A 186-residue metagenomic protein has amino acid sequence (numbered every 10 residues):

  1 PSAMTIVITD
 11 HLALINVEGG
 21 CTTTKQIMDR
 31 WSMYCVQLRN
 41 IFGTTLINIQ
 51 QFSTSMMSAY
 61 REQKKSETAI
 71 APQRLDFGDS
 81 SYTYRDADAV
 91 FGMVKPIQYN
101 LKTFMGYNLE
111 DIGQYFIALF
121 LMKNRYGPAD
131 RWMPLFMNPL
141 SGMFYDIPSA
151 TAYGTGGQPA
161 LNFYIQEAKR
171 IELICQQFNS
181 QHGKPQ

Functional and structural regions predicted by a protein language model:
P1-C21: Conserved inter-motif catalytic segment of the P-loop NTP-binding fold
P1-I8, Q37-F42, S55-Q186: C-terminal regions of RecA-like/P-loop NTPase motor modules
A13, F52, P96: Flexible, active-site-proximal loop/turn residues at the rims of small-molecule/cofactor binding pockets and catalytic
V17-I27, R61-I70: Flexible beta-alpha connector loops of hexameric P-loop NTPases
K25-C35, R74-D76: Well-ordered, non-membrane alpha-helical segments in soluble/globular domains
N48-T54: Conserved H-loop
